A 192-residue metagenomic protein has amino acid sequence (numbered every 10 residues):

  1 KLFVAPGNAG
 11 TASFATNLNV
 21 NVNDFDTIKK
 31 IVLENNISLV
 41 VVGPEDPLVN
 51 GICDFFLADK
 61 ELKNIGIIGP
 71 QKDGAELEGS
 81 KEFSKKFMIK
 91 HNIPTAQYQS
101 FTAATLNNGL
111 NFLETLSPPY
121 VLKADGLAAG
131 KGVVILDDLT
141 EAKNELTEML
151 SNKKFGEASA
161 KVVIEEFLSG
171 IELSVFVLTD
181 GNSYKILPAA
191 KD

Functional and structural regions predicted by a protein language model:
K1-D73: ATP-binding N-terminal substructure of ATP-dependent carboxylate-amine bond-forming enzymes
N17-T27, Q99-T105, L136: Short acidic-hydrophobic, aromatic-tinged amphipathic segments that line or gate anion-handling sites
F25-I28, V49-C53, K81-K85, G109 (+1 more regions): A general structural signal for well-ordered alpha-helical segments in protein cores
L39, P94-Q97, P119-V121, D137-S174 (+2 more regions): Conserved ATP-binding module of the ATP-grasp superfamily
L62-G132: A conserved helix-loop-beta module that forms one wall/lid of the active-site cleft in ATP-utilizing catalytic domains
T179-S183: Short acidic-glycine loop/turn motifs at beta-strand connectors
Y184-D192: ATP-dependent carboxylate/phosphate-activation module, predominantly the ATP-grasp catalytic core and closely related
